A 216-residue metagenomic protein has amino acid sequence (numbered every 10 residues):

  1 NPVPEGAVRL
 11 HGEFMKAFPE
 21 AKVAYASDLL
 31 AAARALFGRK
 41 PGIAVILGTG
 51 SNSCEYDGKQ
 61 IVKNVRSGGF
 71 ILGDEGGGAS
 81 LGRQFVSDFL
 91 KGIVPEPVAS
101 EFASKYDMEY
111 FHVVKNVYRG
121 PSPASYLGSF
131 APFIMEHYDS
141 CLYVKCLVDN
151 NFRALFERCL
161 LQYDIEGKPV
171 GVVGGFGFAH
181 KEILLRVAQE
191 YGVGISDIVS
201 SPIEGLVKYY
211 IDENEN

Functional and structural regions predicted by a protein language model:
N1-E5, I46-S51, G177-A179: Gly/Ser/Thr-rich loops at beta-strand to alpha-helix junctions that form or flank small-molecule/cofactor-binding
N1-Y25, F37, N116, G120: Short beta-strand-loop/turn "lid" adjacent to the catalytic site in phosphate-handling enzymes
G12, L36-I43, V86-N216: ATP-binding/phosphotransfer module of carbohydrate and carboxylate kinases, centering on a glycine-rich
F14-K16, A21-K22, A26, K59-G69 (+1 more regions): Glycine/charged-rich beta-loop-alpha catalytic/anionic-binding loops adjacent to active sites
A21-V45: Conserved phosphate-binding catalytic cores of ATP/NTP-utilizing and phosphoryl-transfer enzymes
A31-A32, N52-S53, P202-G205: Short gly/pro/ser/thr-enriched loop/turn and capping motifs at secondary-structure boundaries
K40-K91: Glycine-rich phosphate-binding loop of actin/hexokinase-like ATP-binding domains
